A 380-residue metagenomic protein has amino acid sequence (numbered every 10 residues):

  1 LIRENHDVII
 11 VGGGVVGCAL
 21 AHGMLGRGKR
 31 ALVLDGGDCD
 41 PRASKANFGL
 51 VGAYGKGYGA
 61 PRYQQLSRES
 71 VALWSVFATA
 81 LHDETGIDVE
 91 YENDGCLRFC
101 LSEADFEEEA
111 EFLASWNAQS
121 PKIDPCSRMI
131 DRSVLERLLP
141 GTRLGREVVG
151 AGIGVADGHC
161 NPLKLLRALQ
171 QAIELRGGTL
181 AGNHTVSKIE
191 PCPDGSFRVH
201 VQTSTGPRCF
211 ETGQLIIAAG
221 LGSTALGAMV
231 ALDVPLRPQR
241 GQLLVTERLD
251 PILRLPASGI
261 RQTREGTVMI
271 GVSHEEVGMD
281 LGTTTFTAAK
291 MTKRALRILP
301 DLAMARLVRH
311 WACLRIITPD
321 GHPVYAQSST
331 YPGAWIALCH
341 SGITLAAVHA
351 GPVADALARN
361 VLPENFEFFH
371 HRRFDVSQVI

Functional and structural regions predicted by a protein language model:
H6-V33: N-terminal Rossmann-like FAD-binding beta1-loop-alpha1 element of flavoenzymes
G13, G55, A219-G220: Glycine-rich, N-terminal phosphate-binding loop of Rossmann-like dinucleotide-binding domains
A19-R27, G36, G49-V51, G86-E92 (+4 more regions): Active-site substrate-recognition segment that forms the wall of the catalytic cavity or substrate channel
G49-L138, R294-L299: Dinucleotide-binding Rossmann-like beta1-alpha1 core, especially the glycine-rich loop that anchors the ADP
I87-C100, D124-R176, S273-V277, P332 (+1 more regions): Helix-loop-beta segment of a Rossmann-like dinucleotide-binding subdomain
G152-G213: Helical element adjacent to the flavin cofactor pocket in flavoenzyme catalytic cores
P162, L299-I380: C-terminal catalytic lobe of FAD-dependent flavoproteins
